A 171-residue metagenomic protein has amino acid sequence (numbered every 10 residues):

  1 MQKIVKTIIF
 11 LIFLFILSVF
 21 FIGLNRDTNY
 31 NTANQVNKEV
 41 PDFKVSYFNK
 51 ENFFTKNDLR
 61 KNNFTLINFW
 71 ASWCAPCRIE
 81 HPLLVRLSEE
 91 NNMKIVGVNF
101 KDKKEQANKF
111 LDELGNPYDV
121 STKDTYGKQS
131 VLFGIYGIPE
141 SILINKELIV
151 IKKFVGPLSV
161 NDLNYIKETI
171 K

Functional and structural regions predicted by a protein language model:
M1-S46: N-terminal targeting signals for export/organelle localization
E39, N63-T65, F69-W73, G137: Short pre-active-site segment immediately N-terminal to redox-active cysteine/selenocysteine motifs in thiol-based
K44-T65: A short beta-strand-turn-helix
F48-K50, S72, K146: Short, ordered coil/turn segments that flank beta-strands lining enzyme active or ligand-binding pockets
L66-I67, I95, S141: Hydrophobic beta-strand anchors of alpha/beta hydrolase catalytic cores
F69-R86: Conserved redox-active cysteine motifs that mediate thiol-disulfide chemistry, especially di-cysteine Cys-X(1-2)-Cys
E89-E90, K94-Y126, I138: Conserved segment of the thioredoxin-like fold in thiol-based oxidoreductases
D112-P117, D124-I170: Thiol/disulfide oxidoreductase modules built on the thioredoxin-like
